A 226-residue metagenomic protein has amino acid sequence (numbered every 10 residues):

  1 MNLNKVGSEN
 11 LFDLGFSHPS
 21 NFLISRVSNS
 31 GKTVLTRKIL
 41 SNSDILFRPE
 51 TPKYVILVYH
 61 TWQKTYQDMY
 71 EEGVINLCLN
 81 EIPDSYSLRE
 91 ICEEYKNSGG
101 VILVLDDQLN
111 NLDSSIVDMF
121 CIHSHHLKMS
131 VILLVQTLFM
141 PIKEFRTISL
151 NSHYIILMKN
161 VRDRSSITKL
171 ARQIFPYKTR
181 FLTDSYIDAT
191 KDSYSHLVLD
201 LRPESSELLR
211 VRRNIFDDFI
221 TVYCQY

Functional and structural regions predicted by a protein language model:
M1-F16, I45: Pre-Walker A adenine-sensing motif
L3-K5, Q67, V74: N-terminal helicase ATP-binding lobe
K5, D13, E71, N97-S98: Intrinsically disordered, low-complexity segments enriched in small/polar residues
E9-F12, N42-S43, E144, S185-Y186: Generic recognition of flexible, low-complexity loop/linker segments
D13-L14, E94, R146, D188: Short secondary-structure boundary/capping segments
F16-S17, E50, K191-S193: A generic fold-level signal
S20-F47, K53, H60-K64, V74-F181: Conserved P-loop NTPase motor cores
R146-Y226: Conserved GTP-binding G-domain of TRAFAC-class P-loop NTPases and closely related GTPase folds
